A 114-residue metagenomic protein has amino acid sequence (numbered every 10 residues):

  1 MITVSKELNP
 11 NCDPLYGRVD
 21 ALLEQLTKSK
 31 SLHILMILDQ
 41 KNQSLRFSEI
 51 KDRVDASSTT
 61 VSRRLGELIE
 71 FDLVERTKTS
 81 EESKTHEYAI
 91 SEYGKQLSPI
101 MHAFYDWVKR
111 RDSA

Functional and structural regions predicted by a protein language model:
I2-P10, P14-V19, K95, P99-A114: Amphipathic alpha-helical dimerization/coiled-coil segments that flank or bridge DNA-binding/regulatory modules
V4, K30-H33, F47, E70 (+2 more regions): Short histidine
L15-T60, E87: N-terminal helix-turn-helix DNA-binding core of bacterial DNA-binding proteins
F47-S83: Canonical helix-turn-helix DNA-binding module
S80-M101: Basic, amphipathic "hinge/linker" alpha-helix immediately C-terminal to the N-terminal HTH DNA-binding motif
